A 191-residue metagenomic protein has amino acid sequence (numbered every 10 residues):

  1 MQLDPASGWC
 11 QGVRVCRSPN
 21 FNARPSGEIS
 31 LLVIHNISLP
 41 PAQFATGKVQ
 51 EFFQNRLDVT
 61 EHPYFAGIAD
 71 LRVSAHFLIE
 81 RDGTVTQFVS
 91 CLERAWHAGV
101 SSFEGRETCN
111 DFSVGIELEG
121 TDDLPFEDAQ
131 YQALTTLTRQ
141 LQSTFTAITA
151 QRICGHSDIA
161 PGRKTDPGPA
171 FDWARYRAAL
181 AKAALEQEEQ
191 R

Functional and structural regions predicted by a protein language model:
M1-E107: N-terminal catalytic cores of peptidoglycan-degrading enzymes
M1-W9, E107, F112, T121-R191: Basic/polar, cationic surfaces and motifs that engage anionic cell-wall and phosphate/carboxylate ligands
I34, I116, L134: Conserved, mostly hydrophobic/aromatic
N36-I37, L118, S157: Residues immediately flanking
